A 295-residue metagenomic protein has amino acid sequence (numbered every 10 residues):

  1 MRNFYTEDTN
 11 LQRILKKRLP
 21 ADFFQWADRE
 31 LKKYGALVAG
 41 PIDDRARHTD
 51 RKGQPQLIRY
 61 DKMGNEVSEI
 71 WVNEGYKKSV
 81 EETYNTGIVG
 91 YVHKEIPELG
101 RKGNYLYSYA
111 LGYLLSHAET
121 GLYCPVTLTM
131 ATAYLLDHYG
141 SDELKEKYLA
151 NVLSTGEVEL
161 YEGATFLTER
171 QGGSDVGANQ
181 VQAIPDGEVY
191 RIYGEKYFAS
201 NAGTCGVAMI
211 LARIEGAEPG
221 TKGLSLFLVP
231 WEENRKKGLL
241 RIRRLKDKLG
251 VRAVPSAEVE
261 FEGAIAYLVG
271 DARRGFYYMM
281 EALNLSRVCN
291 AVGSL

Functional and structural regions predicted by a protein language model:
M1-R101: Extended, charge-enriched "interface" segments that sit outside catalytic cores
E66-E159, N201: Internal helix-loop-helix
V92, Y123-V126, S174-G177, Y193 (+5 more regions): Short helix/loop capping segments that flank catalytic or ligand/cofactor-binding pockets
G140-V181, P185-E188: Internal maturation/activation junctions in enzymes
Q171-S174, F198-N201, K248-P255: Short Gly/Pro-enriched turn/cap motifs at secondary-structure boundaries
V189, Y193-L239: A short core secondary-structure module
R235, L239, R243, E258-S286: A glycine-rich, basic-preceded beta-loop-alpha segment at the flavin cofactor/substrate interface of flavin-utilizing
R287-L295: Extended amphipathic alpha-helical segments enriched in small hydrophobics
